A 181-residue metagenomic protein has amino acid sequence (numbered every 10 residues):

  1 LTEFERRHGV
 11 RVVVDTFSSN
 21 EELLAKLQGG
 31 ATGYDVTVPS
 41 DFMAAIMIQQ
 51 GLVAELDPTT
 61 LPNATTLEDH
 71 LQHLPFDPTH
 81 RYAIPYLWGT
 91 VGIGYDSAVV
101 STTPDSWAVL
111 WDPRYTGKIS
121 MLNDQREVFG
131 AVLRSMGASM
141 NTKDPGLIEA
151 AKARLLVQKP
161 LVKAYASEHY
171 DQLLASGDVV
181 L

Functional and structural regions predicted by a protein language model:
L1-I46, Q172: Early extracytoplasmic/lumenal segment of secretory-pathway proteins
V10, G30-P39, L52-V53, Y115-G117 (+1 more regions): Alpha-to-beta junction loops
S19, D41-M43, L61, S97-V99 (+2 more regions): Solvent-exposed coil/turn segments that connect beta secondary-structure elements in extracytoplasmic/periplasmic
S19, L23, S40-M43, L52 (+6 more regions): Stable alpha-helical elements in mature extracytoplasmic
Q28, T32-T37, A54-I93, K118: A structural signal for short loop-to-beta-strand junctions that line the ligand-binding cleft of periplasmic/secreted
F42-A54, F76-D105, V128-M136: Periplasmic solute-binding protein
V109-N123: Short loop->beta-strand "edge-of-pocket" segments that line small-molecule binding or catalytic clefts across diverse
S120-D124, V128-V132, S139-L181: Ligand-binding pocket segment of bilobal, Venus flytrap-like solute-binding proteins
